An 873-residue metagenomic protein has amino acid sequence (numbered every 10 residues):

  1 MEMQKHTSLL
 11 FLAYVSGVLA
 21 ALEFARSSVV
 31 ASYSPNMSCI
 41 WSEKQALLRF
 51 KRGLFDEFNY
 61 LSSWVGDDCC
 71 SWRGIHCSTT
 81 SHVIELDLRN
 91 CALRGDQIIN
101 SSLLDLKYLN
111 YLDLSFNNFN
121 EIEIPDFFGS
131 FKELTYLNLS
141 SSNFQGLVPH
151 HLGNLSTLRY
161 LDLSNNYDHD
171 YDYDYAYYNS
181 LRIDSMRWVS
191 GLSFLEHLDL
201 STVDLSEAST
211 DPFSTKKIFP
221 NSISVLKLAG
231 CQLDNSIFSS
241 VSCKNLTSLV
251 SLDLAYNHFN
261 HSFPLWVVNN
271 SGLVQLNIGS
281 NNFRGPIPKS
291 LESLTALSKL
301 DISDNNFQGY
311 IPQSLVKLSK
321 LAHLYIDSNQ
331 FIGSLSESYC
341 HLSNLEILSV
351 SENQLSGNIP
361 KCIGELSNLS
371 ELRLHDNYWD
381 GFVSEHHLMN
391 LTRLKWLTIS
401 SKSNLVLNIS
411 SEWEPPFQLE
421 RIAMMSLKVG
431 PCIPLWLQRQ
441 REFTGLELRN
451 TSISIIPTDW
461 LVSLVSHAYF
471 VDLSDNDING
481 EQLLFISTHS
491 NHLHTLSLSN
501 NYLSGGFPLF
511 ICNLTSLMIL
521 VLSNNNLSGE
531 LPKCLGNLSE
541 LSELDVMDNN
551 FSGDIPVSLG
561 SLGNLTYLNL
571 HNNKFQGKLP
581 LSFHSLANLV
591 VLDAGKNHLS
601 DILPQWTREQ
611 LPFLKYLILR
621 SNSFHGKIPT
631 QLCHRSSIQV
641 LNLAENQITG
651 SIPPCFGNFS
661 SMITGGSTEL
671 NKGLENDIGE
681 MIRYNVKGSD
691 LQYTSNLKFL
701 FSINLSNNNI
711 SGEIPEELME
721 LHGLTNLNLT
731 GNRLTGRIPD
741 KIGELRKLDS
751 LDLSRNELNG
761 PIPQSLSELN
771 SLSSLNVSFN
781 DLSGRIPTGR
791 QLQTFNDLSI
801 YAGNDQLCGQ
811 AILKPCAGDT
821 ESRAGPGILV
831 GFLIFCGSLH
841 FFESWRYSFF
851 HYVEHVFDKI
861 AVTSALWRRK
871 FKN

Functional and structural regions predicted by a protein language model:
M1-N873: Plant-biased, solvent-exposed loop and capping regions within N-terminal extracellular ligand-binding ectodomains
